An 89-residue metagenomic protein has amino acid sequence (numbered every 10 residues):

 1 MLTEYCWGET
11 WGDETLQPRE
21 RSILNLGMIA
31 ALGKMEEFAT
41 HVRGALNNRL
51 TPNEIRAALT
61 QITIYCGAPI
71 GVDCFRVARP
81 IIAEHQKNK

Functional and structural regions predicted by a protein language model:
M1-R19, N47, V72-K89: Acidic, glycine/proline-rich low-complexity segments that act as flexible tails and inter-domain linkers
T3, E20-R21, F38, I55: N-terminal alpha-helical segment
C6, M28-K34, C66-G67: Short alpha-helix boundary/capping elements
R21-I29, L59: Short, structured motif recognition centered on aromatic/hydrophobic residues
A31-R56: Mid-chain, well-packed structural core segment of small domains
T60-I64, R79: Short amphipathic alpha-helical surface patches that mediate protein-protein
I64-C74: C-terminal structural segments of small proteins and small subunits
